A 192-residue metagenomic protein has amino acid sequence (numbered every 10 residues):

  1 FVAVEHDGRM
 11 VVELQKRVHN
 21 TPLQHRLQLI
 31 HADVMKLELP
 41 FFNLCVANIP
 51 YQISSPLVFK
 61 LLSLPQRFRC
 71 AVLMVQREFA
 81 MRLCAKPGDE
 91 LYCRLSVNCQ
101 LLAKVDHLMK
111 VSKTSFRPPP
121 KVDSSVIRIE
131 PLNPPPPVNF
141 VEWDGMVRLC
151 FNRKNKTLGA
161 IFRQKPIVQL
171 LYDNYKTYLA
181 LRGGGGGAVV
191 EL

Functional and structural regions predicted by a protein language model:
F1-G145, L149, G185: Catalytic cores of RNA-modifying enzymes
V122-S125, I129-P131, P136-G183, G187-L192: An accessory alpha-helical subdomain
